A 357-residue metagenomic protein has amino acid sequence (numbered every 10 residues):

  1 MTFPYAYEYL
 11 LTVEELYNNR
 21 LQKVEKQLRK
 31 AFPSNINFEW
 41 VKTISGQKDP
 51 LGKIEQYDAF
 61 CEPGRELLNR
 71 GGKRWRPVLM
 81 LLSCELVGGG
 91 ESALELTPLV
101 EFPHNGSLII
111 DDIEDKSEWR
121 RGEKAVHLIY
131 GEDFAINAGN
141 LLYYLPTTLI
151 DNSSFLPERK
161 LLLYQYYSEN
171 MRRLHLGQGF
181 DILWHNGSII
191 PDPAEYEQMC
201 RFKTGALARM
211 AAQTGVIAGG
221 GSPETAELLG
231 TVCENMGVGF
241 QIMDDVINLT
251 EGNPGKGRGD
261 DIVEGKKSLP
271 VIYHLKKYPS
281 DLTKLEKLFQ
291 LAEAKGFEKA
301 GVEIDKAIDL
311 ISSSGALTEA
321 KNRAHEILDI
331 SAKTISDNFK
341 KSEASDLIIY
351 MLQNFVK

Functional and structural regions predicted by a protein language model:
M1-P103, I109, I113-L128, Q178-I190 (+2 more regions): Conserved N-terminal diphosphate/IPP-binding helix and adjacent helical/loop segment of trans-prenyltransferase domains
F3-T12, S280, D305-K357: C-terminal charged capping/lid subdomain of soluble metabolic enzymes
V13, Y17, L21, A93-L99 (+8 more regions): Hydrophobic packing residues in well-ordered alpha-helices of helical domains and bundles
D49-L99, S153, P193-M236, P270-Y278 (+1 more regions): Alpha-helical phosphate/pyrophosphate-handling elements in metalloenzyme active cores
R120-L142, I189-T204, E227-T231, G252-Y278 (+1 more regions): Divalent-cation-assisted or electrostatically stabilized phosphate/pyrophosphate-binding catalytic cores
D133, N137, N170, L174-Q178: Mid-bilayer segments of alpha-helical transmembrane spans in multi-pass integral membrane proteins that mediate
I150-S168, T283-Q290: Transmembrane helix-loop-helix
